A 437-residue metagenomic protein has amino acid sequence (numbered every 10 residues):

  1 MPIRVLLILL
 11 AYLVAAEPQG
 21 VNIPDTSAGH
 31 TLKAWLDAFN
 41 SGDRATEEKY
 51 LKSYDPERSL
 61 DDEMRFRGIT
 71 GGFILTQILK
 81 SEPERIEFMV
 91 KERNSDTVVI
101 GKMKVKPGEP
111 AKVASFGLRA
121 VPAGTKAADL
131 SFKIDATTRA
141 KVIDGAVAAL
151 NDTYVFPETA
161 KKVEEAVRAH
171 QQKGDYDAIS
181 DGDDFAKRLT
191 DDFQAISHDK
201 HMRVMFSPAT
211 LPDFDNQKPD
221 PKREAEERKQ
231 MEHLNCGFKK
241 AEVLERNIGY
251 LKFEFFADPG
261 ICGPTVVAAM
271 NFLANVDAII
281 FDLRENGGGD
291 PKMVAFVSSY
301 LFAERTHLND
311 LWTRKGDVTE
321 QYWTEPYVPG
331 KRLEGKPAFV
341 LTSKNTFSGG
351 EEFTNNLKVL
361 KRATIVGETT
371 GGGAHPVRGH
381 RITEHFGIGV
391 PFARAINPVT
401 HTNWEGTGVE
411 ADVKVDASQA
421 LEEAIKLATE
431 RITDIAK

Functional and structural regions predicted by a protein language model:
P2-I8: Sec-dependent signal peptide recognition, specifically the positively charged N-region followed immediately by
E17-A45, S53, T125-G145: Short, low-complexity N-terminal intrinsically disordered segments enriched in polar/charged residues
A38-R58, V163-A169: Short, well-ordered alpha-helical segments enriched in acidic and aromatic residues
R58-E84, P157-R246, I432-K437: Extended, small/polar residue-biased N-terminal targeting/export presequences and adjacent propeptide/linker tracts
S81-D129: Exposed beta-sheet edge and beta->alpha loop/turn motif
D96, A120-A123, P208-P212, F255-P259 (+6 more regions): Solvent-exposed loop/turn segments at secondary-structure junctions within structured extracellular/periplasmic domains
A146, F193, L251, F281 (+3 more regions): Terminal peptide-recognition signature
G288-P337, L341, H375-I382, F392-P398: Gly/Ser/Thr-rich loop/hinge elements
